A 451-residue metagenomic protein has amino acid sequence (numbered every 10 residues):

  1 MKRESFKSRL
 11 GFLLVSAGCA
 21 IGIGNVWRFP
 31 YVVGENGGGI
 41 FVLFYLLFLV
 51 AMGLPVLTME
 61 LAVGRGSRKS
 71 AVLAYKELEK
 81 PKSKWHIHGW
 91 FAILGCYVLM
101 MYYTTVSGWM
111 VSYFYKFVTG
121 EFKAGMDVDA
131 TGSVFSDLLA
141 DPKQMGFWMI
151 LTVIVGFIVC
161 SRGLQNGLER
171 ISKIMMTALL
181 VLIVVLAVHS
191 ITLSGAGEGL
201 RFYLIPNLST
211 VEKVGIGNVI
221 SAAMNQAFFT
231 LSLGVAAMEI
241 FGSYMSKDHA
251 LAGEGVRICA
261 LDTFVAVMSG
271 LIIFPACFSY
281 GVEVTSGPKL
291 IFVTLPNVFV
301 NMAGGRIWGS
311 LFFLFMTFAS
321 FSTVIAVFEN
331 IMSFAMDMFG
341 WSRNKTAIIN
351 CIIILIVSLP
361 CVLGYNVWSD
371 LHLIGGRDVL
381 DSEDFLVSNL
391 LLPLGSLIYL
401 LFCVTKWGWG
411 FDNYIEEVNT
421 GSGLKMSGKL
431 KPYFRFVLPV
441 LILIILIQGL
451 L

Functional and structural regions predicted by a protein language model:
M1-W27, V56-L61, R65-I87, S246-A250 (+1 more regions): Membrane-interface "cap" regions at the ends of multi-pass membrane proteins
K2-F6, E169, K173-F321, I325 (+1 more regions): Membrane-embedded translocation segments of transport machinery
R3-E4, V32-N36, G66-F91, T104-Q165 (+5 more regions): Inter-helical loop and helix-membrane interface segments of multi-pass membrane transporters/permeases
E4, V33-M59, Q144-M145, L391-P393: Extracellular loop-to-transmembrane helix junctions
S5, G11-L13, C19, P142 (+6 more regions): Loop-to-transmembrane helix boundary motifs in multi-pass membrane proteins
S5-S16, F41-F44, K84-Y97, G146-T152 (+5 more regions): Select transmembrane alpha-helical segments in multipass membrane proteins
G11-F48, A236-G242, G253-V256, A260-L261: Transmembrane helix-boundary motif of multi-pass solute transporters/channels
H88-I93, F339-C351, S382-I442: C-terminal membrane-solvent junction of multi-pass transporters and transport-like membrane proteins
